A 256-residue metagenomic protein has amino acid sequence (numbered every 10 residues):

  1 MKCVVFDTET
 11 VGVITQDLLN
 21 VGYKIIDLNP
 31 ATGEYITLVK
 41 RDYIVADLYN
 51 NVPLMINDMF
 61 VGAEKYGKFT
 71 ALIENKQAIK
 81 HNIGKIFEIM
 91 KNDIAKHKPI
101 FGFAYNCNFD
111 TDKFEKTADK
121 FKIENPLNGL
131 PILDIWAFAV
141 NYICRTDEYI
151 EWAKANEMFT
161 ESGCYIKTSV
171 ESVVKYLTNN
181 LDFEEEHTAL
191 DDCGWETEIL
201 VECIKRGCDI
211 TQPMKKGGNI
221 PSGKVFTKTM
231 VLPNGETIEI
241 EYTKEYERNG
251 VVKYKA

Functional and structural regions predicted by a protein language model:
M1-K2, E236: Exposed regions on extracellular, virion, or secretory-pathway luminal proteins
K2-T117, E171: Conserved non-catalytic scaffold segment of RNase H-like nuclease domains
C3-I14, I132, A139, G223-V225: Short, charged/polar N-terminal "headpieces" of proteins
Y35-T37, F226-L232, T237-A256: Short linear proline/tyrosine/threonine-rich motifs used for host-factor recruitment and membrane trafficking/assembly
V45-T70, W136-D191: Active-site-proximal helix-loop-helix substrate-binding element of RNase H-like nuclease domains
H97-K98, P126, E184: Alpha-helical hydrophobic/aromatic positions enriched in membrane-embedded helices and signal peptides
F101-N108, K113, T117-A118, K154-M230: Acidic, Mg2+-coordinating catalytic module of metal-dependent nucleases/exonucleases that use a two-metal-ion mechanism
F109-L133: Substrate-recognition/cap helix-loop segment adjacent to the acidic, metal-dependent catalytic center of Asp-based
